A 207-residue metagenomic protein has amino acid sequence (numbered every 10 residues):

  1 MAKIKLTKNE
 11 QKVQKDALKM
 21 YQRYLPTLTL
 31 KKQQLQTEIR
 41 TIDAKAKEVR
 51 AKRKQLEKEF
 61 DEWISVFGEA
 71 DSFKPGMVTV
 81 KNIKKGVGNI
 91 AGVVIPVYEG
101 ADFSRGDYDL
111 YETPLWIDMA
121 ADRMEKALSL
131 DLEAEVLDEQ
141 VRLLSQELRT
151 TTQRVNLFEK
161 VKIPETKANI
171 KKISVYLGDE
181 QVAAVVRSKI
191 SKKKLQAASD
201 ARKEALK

Functional and structural regions predicted by a protein language model:
M1-K207: Charge-rich amphipathic alpha-helical interaction elements
